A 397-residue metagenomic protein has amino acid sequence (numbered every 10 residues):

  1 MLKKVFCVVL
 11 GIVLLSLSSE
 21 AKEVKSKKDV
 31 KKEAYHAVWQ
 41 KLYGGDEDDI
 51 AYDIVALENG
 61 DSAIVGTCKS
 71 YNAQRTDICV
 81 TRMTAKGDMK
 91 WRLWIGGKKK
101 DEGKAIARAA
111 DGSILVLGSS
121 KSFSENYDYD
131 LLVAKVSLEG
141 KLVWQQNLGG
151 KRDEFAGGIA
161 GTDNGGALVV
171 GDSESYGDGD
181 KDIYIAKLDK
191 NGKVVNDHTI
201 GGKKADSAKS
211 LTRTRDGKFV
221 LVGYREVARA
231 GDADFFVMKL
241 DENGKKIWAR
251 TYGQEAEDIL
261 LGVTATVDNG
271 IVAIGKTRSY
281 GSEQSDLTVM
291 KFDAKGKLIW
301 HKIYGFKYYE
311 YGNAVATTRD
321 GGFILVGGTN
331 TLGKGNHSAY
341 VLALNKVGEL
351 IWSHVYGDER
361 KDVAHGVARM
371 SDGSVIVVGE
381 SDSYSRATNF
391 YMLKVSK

Functional and structural regions predicted by a protein language model:
K3-V8: Sec-dependent signal peptide recognition, specifically the positively charged N-region followed immediately by
G11-S18: Hydrophobic h-region of N-terminal signal peptides that target proteins for export in Gram-negative bacteria
K22-K397: A sequence-level/structural motif corresponding to short, flexible coil/turn segments enriched in small polar residues
